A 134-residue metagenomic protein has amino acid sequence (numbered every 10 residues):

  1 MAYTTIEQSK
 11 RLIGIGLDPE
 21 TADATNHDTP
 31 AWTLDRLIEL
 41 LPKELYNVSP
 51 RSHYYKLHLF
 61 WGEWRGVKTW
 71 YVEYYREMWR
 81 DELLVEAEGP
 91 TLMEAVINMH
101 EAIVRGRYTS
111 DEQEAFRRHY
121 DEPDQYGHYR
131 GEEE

Functional and structural regions predicted by a protein language model:
M1-E134: Glycine-rich anion-binding surface patch
